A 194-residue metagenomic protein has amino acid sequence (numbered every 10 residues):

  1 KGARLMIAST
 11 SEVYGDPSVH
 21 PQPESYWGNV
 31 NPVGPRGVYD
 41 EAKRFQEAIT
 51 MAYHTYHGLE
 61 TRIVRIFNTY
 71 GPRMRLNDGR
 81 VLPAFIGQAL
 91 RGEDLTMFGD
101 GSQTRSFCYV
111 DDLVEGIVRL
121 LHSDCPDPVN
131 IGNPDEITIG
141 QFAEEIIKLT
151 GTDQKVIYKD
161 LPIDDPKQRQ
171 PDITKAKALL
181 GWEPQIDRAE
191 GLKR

Functional and structural regions predicted by a protein language model:
K1-T69, A89, G99, D111 (+1 more regions): N-terminal Rossmann-like NAD(P)+-binding domain of SDR-like oxidoreductases, especially those catalyzing
T10, V19, E47, G79 (+3 more regions): ATP/adenylate-binding site constellation spanning eukaryotic-like Ser/Thr protein kinases, ABC-transporter
P17-H20, R75-N77, F142-A143, Q168-R169: Short aromatic-enriched loop/helix-cap "lid" or pocket-rim segments at secondary-structure transitions that line
H20-Q22, M74, M97, V156: Short clusters of hydrophobic/aromatic residues that line enzyme substrate/ligand-binding pockets
V38, Q46, D78, I139 (+1 more regions): Conserved donor sugar-nucleotide recognition element shared by glycan-biosynthetic enzymes
N68, G87-R194: C-terminal substrate-binding subdomain of Rossmann-fold SDR/epimerase-dehydratase oxidoreductases
M74-D78, S106-Y109: Nucleotide-sugar-dependent glycosyltransferase donor-binding/catalytic pocket residues
